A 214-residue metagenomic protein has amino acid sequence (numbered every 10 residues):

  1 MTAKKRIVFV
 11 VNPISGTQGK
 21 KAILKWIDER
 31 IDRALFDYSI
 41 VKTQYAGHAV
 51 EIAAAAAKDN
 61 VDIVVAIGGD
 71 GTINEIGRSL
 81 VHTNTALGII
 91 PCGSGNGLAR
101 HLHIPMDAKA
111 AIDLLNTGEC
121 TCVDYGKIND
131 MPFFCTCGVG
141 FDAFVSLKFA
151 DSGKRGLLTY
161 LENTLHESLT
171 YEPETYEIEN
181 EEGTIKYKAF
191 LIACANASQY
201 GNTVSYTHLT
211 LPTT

Functional and structural regions predicted by a protein language model:
M1-V64: ATP/NTP phosphate-donor binding region
V10, A34, H82-A86, I90-C194: Catalytic core of DAGKc-family lipid kinases
P13, I67-G69, C92: Glycine-rich beta-strand-to-loop/alpha-helix junction loops that act as flexible
K20, E75-G77, A99-H101, T203-V204: Short glycine-/acidic-enriched loop or helix-start segments at secondary-structure transitions that form or flank
I27, A49, I76, L98-A99 (+1 more regions): Hydrophobic packing residues within well-ordered alpha-helices of enzyme cores
T72-T83: Short Gly/Thr/Asp-enriched flexible loops that form oxyanion-binding sites at enzyme active sites
A193-S205: Glycine-rich phosphate/pyrophosphate-binding beta-alpha loops
T207-T213: Conserved small/polar residues in nucleotide/adenosyl-binding loops
